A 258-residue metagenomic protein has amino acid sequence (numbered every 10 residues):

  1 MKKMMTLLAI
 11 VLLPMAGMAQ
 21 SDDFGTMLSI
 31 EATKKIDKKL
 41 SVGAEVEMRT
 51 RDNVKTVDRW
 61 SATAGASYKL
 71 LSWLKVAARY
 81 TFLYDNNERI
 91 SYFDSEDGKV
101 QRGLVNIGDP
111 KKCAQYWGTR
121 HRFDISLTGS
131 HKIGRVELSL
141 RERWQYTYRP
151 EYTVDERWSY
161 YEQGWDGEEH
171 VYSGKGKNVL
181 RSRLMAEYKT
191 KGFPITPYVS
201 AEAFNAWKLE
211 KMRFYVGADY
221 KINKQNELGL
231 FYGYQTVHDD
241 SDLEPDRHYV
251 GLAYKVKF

Functional and structural regions predicted by a protein language model:
M1-F24, F258: Bacterial Sec-dependent N-terminal signal peptides
Q20-N87: Start-of-domain marker
F24-T26, D58-W60, T119-F123, G174-L180 (+2 more regions): Residues that define the transmembrane beta-barrel architecture of outer-membrane proteins
K34, Y68, F82, G129-H131 (+3 more regions): Residue-level signature of outer-membrane beta-barrel architecture
K39-A44, S72-A78, G134-L138, G192-T196 (+1 more regions): Repeated loop/turn-to-beta-strand initiation elements of outer-membrane beta-barrel proteins
V46-D52, Y80-N86, H131-I133, W144-P150 (+3 more regions): Transmembrane beta-strands of outer-membrane beta-barrel pores
M48-D52, D109-A114, G164-Y172, E202-F204 (+1 more regions): Extracellular loop and loop/strand-boundary signature of outer-membrane beta-barrel proteins
D124-S130, D246-F258: Outer-membrane beta-barrel "beta-signal"
